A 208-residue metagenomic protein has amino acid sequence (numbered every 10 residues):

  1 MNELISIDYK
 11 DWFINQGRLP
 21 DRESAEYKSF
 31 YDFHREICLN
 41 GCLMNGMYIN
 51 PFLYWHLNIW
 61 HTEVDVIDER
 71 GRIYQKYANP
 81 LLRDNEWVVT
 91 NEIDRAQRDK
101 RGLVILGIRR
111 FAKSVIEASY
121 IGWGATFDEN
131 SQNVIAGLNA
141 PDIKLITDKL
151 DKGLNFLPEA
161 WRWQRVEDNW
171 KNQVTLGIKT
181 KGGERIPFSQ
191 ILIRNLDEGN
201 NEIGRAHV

Functional and structural regions predicted by a protein language model:
M1-H207: Phosphate/NTP-binding elements of NTP-utilizing enzymes
